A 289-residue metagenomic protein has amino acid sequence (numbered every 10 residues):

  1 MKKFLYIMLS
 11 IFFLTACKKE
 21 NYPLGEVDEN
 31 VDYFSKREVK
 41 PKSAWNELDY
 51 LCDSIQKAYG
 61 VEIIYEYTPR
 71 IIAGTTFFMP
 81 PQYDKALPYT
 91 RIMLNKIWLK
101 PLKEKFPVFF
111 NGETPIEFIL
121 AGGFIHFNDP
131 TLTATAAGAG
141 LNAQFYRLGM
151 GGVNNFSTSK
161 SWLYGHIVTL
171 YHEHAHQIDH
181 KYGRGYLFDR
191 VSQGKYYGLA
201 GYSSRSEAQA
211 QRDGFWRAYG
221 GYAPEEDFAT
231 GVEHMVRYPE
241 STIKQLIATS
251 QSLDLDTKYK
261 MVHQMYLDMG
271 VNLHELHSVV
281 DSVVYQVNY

Functional and structural regions predicted by a protein language model:
M1-E20: Sec-dependent bacterial lipoprotein signal peptides
C17-E104, D254-Y289: Acidic/polar, low-complexity intrinsically disordered N-terminal segments immediately downstream of a Sec signal
T75-D84, G152-G165, G214-Y222: Second-shell loop/turn segments in exported
L87-Y146: Auxiliary, metal-adjacent structural segments of Zn-dependent hydrolase domains
K100-L120, K181-Y182, Y186, T242-S250 (+1 more regions): Surface-exposed patches in mature extracellular/periplasmic domains of secreted proteins
K160, Y164-G185: Active-site recognition of the HExxH zinc-binding catalytic motif
H180-G198: Short acidic alpha-helical/loop segments enriched in Asp/Glu that coordinate divalent cations
K195-V271, E275-Y289: Metalloprotease/metallohydrolase-associated module, dominated by Zn2+-dependent proteases
